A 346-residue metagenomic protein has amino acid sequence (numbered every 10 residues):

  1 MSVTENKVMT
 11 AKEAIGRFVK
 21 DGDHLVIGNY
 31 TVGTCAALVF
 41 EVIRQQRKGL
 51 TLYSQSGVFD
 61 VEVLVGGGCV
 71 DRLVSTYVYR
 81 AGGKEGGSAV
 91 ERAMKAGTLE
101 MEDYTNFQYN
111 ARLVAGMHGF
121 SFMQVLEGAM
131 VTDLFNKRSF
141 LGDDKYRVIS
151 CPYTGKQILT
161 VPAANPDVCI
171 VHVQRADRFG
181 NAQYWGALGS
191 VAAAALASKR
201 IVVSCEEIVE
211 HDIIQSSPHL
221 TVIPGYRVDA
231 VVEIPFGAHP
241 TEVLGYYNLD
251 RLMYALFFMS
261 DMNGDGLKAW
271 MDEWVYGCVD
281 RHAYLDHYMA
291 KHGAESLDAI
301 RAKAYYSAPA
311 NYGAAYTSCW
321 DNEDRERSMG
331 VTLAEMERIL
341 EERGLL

Functional and structural regions predicted by a protein language model:
S2-L346: Conserved alpha/beta enzyme-core scaffold
